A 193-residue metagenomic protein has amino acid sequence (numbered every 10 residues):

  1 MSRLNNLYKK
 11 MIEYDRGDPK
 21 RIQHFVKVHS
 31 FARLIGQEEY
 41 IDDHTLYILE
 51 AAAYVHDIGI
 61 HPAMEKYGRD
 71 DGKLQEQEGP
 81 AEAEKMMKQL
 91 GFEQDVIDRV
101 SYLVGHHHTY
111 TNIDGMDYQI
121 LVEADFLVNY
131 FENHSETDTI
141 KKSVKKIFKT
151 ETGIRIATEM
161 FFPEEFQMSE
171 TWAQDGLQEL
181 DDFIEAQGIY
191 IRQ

Functional and structural regions predicted by a protein language model:
R3-K27, G59-D70: Active-site flanking loop/helix segments enriched in acidic
E13-V26, S30-D42, V55, F92 (+1 more regions): Divalent metal-dependent phosphate-bond-processing catalytic cores, especially two-metal-ion Mg2+/Mn2+ enzymes that act
V28-F31, K73-Q89: An active-site-proximal "capping" alpha-helix that borders the catalytic cofactor pocket
Q37, I60-A63, E84-F92, G105 (+1 more regions): Short helix-capping and hinge/turn segments at secondary-structure transitions, especially at repeat and domain
I41-L49, L90-V104, D117: Acidic/histidine metal-binding catalytic segments
L46-G68, G79, S101-H108, D125: His-Asp-centered metal-binding catalytic motifs of divalent-metal-dependent phosphohydrolases/nucleases
